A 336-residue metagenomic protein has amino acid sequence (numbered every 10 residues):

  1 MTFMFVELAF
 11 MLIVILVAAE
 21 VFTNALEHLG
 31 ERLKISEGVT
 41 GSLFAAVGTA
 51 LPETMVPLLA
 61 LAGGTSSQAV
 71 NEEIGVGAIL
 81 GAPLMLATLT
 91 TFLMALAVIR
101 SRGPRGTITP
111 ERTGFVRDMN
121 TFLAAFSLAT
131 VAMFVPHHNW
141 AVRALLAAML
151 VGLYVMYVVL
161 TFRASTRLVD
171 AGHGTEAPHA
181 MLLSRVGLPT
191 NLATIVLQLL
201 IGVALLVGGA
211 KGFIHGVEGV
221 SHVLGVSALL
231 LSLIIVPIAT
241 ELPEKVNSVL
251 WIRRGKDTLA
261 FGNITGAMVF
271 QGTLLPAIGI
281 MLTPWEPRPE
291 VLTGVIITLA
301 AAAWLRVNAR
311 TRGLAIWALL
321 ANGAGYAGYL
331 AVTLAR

Functional and structural regions predicted by a protein language model:
M1-R336: Hydrophobic alpha-helical segments, chiefly the membrane-spanning helices and signal/signal-anchor peptides
